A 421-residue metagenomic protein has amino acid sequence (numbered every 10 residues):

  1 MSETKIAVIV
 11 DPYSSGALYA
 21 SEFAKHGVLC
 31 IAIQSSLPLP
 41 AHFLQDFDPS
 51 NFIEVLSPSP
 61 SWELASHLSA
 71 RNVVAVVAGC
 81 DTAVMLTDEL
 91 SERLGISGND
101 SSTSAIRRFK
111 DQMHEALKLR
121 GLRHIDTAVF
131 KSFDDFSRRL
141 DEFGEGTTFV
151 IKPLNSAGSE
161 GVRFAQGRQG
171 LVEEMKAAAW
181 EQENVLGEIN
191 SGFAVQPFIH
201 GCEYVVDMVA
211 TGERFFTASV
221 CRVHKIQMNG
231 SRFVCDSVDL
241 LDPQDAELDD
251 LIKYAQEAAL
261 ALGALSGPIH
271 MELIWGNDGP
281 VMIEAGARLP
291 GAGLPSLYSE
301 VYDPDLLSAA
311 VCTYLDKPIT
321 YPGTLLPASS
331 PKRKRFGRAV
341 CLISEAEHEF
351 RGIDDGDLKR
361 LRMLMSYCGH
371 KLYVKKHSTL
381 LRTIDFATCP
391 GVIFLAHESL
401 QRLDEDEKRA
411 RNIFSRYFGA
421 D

Functional and structural regions predicted by a protein language model:
M1-T103, D134, D316-K317, S378 (+2 more regions): ATP-binding N-terminal substructure of ATP-dependent carboxylate-amine bond-forming enzymes
R93-G161: A conserved helix-loop-beta module that forms one wall/lid of the active-site cleft in ATP-utilizing catalytic domains
L119, V311-D421: Peripheral (often C-terminal) accessory segments that flank ATP-dependent C-N-forming ligase machineries
R123-I125, G146-I151, A165-G201, V205 (+2 more regions): Conserved ATP-binding module of the ATP-grasp superfamily
F130, V162-G167, V209-T211: Short beta-strand-to-turn element immediately C-terminal to the catalytic PLP-Schiff-base lysine in fold type I
R163, P197, D239-L240, S299 (+1 more regions): Short, well-ordered beta-strand elements within core beta-sheets of diverse protein domains
Q169, P197-A264, P268, W275 (+3 more regions): ATP-dependent carboxylate/phosphate-activation module, predominantly the ATP-grasp catalytic core and closely related
